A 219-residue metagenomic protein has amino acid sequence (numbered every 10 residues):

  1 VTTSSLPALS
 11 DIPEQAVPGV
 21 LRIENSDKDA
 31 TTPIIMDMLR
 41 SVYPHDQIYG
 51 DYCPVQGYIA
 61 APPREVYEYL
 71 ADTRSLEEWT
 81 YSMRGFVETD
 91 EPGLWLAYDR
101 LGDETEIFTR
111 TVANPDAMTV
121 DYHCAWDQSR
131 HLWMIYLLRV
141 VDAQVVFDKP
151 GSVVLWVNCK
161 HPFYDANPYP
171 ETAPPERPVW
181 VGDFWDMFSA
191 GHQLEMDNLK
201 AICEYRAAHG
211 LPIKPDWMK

Functional and structural regions predicted by a protein language model:
T2-E91: Hydrophobic ligand-binding cavity/cleft-lining segments
G19, C53-V55, T109, Y122 (+2 more regions): Hydrophobic residues positioned within well-ordered beta-strands of beta-sheet architectures
E65-L70, L76, W95, T111 (+4 more regions): Hydrophobic pocket/interface hotspot
E77-Y81, V87-I135, F147-K149, I202-R206: Glycine-rich portal/gate segments that line the openings of hydrophobic small-molecule binding cavities
D127-L194, A201, G210: Beta-strand/loop substructures that line and gate deep hydrophobic ligand-binding cavities in soluble
E195-K219: Short, highly charged C-terminal tails/helix-capping segments
